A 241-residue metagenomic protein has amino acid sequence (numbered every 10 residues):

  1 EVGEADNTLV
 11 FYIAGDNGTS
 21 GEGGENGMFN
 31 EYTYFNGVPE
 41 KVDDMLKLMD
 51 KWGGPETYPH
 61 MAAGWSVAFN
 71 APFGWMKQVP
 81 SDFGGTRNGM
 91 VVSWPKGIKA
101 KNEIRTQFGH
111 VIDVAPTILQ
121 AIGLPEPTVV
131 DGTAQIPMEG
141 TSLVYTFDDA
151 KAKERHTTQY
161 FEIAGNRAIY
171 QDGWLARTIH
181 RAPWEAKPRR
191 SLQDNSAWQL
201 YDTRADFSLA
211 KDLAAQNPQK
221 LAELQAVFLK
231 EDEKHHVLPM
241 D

Functional and structural regions predicted by a protein language model:
E1-W94, P188: Histidine-centered active-site microenvironments of extracellular/periplasmic hydrolases and transferases
G3-T8, Y12, V129-I136, D241: Short, glycine/acidic-rich hinge or "gate" loops at secondary-structure transitions that mediate conformational
E4-V10, E154-H156, Q171-W174, K220: Loop/turn elements at helix/coil->beta-strand transitions in domains of secreted/extracellular proteins
P55-F83, I98-Q107, V111-Q199, T203 (+1 more regions): C-terminal cap/loop subdomain of S1 sulfatases and analogous C-terminal strand-loop tails that border
D206: Intrinsically disordered, low-complexity polar regions and short flexible loop motifs
L213-L221, Q225: C-terminal structured subdomain/cap of oxidoreductase catalytic cores
E223-D241: Charge-dense polyanion-binding interfaces
